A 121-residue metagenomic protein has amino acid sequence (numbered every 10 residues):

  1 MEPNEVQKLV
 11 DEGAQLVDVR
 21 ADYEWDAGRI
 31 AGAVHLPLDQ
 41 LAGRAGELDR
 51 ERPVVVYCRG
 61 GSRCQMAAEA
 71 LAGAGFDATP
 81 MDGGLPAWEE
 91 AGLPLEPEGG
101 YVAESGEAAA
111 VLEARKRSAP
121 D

Functional and structural regions predicted by a protein language model:
M1-Q15, D22-P53, C64-D121: Rhodanese-like catalytic fold shared by cysteine-dependent sulfurtransferases and DSP/PTP-type phosphatases
Y57: Short, surface-exposed ligand- or partner-binding patches at beta-edge/loop junctions that are enriched in aromatics
